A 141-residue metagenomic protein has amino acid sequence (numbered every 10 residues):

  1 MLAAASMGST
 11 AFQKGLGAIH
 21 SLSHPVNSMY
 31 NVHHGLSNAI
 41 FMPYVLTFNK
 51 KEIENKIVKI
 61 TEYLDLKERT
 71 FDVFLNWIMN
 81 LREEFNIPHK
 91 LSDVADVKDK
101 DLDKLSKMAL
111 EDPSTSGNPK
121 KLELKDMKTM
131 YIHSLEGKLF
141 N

Functional and structural regions predicted by a protein language model:
M1-W77: Active-site segments that bind and position negatively charged phosphate/pyrophosphate groups
I57, K67-N141: C-terminal charged capping/lid subdomain of soluble metabolic enzymes
